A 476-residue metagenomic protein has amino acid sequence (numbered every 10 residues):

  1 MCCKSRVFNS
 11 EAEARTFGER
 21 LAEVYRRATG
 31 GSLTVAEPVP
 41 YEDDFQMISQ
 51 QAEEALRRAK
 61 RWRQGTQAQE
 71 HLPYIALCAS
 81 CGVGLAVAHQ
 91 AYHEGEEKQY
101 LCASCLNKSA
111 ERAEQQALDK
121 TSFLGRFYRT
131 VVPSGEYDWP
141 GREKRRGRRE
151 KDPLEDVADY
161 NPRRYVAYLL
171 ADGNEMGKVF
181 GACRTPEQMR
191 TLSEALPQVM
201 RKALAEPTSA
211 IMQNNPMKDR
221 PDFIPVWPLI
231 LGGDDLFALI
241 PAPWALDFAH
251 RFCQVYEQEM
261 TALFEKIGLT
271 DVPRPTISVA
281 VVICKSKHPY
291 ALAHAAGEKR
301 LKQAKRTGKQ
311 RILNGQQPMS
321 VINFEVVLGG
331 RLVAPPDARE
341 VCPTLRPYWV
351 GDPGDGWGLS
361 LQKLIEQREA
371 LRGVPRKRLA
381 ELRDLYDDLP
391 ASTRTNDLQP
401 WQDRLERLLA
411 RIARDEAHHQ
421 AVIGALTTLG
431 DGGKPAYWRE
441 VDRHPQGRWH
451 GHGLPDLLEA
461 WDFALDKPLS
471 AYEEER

Functional and structural regions predicted by a protein language model:
M1-R476: Regulatory and interdomain segments flanking nucleotide-handling catalytic cores in signaling/defense enzymes
